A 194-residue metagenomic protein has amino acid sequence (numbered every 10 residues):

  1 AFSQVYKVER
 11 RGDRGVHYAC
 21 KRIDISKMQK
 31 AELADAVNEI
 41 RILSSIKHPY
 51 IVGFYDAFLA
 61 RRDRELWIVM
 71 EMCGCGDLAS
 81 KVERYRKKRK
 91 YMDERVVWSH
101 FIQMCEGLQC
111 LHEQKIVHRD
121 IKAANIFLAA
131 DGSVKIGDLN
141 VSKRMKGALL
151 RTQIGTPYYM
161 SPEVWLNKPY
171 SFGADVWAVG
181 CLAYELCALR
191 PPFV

Functional and structural regions predicted by a protein language model:
Q4: Conserved N-lobe ATP-binding subsite of Hanks-type protein kinase domains, especially the beta3 VAIK lysine
H17, R22-K47: Conserved N-lobe beta3->alphaC-helix segment of eukaryotic protein kinase catalytic domains
D56-F58: A short, aromatic-enriched beta-strand patch in the conserved N-lobe beta-sheet of the protein kinase catalytic domain
R61-E71, A79-S80: A conserved loop-to-beta-strand element in the N-lobe of protein kinase catalytic cores that borders the ATP-binding
H100-F101: Activation segment signature within eukaryotic-like protein kinase domains
D175: Conserved catalytic-loop aspartate of Hanks-type protein kinases
